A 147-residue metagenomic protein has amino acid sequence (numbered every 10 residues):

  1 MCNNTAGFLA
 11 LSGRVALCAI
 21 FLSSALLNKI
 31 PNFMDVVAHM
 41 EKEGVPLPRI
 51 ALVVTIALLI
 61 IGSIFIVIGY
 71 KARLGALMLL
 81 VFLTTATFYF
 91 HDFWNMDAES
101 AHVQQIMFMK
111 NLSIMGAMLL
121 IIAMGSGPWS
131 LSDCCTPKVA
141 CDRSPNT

Functional and structural regions predicted by a protein language model:
M1-N32, L47-I61, V67-T147: Extended, low-polarity transmembrane helix blocks
F33-P46: Short juxtamembrane and helix-loop transition motifs at transmembrane-helix boundaries in membrane proteins
